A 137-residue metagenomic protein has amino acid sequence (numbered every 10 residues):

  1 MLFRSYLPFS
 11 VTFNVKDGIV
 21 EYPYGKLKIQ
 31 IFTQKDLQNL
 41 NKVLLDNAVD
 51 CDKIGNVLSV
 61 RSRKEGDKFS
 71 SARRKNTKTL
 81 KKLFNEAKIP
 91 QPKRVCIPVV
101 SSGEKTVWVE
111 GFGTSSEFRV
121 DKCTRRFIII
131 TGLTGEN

Functional and structural regions predicted by a protein language model:
M1-N137: AMP-forming adenylation/ATP pyrophosphatase catalytic core
